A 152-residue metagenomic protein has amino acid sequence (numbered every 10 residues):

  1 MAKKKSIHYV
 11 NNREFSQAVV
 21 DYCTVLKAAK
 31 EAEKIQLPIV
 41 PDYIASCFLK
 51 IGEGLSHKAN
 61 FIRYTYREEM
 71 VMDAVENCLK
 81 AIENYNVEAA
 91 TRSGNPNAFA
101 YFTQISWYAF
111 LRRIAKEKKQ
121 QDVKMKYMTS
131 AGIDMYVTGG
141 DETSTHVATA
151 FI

Functional and structural regions predicted by a protein language model:
M1-E69, I133-I152: Extreme N-terminal regulatory/targeting segments of RNA polymerase sigma factors
F15, E31-K34, D42, A74 (+3 more regions): Proteins with a high burden of low-complexity, intrinsically disordered sequence enriched in S/T/G/P/A and R, requiring
S46, K50, G54, E68-N77 (+1 more regions): Structural recognition of an alpha-helix C-terminal capping motif at a helix-to-coil junction
K58-Y66, L79-I105, K116-E117, Q121: Short alpha-helix-to-loop micro-motif enriched in aromatics/charged/Gly
L111-R112: Alpha-helical transmembrane segments of multipass membrane proteins
K116-T138: Short, basic/polar amphipathic helix motif occurring as a linker/hinge flanking DNA-binding modules in transcription
